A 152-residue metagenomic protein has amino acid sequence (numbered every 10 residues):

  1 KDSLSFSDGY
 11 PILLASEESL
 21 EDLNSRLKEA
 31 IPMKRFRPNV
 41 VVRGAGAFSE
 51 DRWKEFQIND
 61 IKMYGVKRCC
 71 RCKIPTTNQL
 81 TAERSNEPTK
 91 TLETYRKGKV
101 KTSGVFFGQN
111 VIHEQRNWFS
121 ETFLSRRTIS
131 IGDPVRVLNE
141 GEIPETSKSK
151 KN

Functional and structural regions predicted by a protein language model:
K1-N152: Metal-cofactor-dependent catalytic cores
